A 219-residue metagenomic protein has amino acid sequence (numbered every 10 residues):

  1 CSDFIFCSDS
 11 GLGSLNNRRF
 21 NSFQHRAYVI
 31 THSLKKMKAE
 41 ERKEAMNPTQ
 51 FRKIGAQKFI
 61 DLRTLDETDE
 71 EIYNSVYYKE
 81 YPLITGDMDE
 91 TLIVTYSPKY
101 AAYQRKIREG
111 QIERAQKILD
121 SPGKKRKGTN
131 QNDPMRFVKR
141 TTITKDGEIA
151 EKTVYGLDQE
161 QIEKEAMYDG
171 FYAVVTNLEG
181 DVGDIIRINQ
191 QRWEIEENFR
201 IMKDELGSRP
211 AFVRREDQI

Functional and structural regions predicted by a protein language model:
C1-I219: Anion-binding and metal-coordination hotspots
